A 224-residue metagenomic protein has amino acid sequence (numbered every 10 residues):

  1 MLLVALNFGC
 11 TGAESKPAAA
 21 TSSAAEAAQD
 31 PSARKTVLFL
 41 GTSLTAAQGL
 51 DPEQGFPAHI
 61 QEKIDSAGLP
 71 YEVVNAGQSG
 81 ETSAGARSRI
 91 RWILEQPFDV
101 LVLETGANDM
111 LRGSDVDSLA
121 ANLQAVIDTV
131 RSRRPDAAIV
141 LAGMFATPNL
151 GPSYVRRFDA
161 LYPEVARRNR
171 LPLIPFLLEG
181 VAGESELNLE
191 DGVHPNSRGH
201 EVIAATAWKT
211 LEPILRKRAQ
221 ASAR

Functional and structural regions predicted by a protein language model:
M1-L3: Sec-dependent N-terminal signal peptides
L6-G9: C-terminal motif of bacterial Sec signal peptides marking the signal peptidase cleavage site
T11-E14: Bacterial signal peptide processing site
K16-S79, R89-F98: Serine-esterase "nucleophile elbow" of acetyl-processing enzymes
A46, T82, P148: Flexible, glycine-rich phosphate/dinucleotide-binding loops and adjacent beta-alpha linkers at cofactor/substrate
L69, R87-R224: Alpha-helical cap/lid subdomain in secreted, periplasmic, or secretory-pathway luminal O-acyl-processing enzymes
G77-E81, L150-P152: Short, flexible loop segments at the rims of nucleotide/cofactor-binding pockets, characterized by
